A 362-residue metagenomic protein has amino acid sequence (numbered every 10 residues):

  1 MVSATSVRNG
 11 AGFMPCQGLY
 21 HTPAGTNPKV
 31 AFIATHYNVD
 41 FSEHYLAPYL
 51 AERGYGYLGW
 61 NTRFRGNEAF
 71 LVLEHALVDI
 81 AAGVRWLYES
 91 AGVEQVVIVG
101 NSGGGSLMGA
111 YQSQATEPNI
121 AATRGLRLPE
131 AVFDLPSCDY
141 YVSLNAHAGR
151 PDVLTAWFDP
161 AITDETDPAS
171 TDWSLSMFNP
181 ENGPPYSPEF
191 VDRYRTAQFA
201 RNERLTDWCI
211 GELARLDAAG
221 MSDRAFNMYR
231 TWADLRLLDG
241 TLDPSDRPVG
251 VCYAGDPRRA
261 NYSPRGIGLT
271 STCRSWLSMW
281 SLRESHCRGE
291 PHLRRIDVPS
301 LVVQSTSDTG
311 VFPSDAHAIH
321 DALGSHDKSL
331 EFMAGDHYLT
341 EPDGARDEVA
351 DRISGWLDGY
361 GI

Functional and structural regions predicted by a protein language model:
M1-V30, P342-D343: N-terminal cap/lid segment of alpha/beta-hydrolase-fold proteins
T22-G66: Short, surface-exposed "cap/lid" segments of acyl-processing enzymes
R63-V97, A345-V349: Catalytic nucleophile-loop/oxyanion-hole region of alpha/beta-hydrolase and closely related hydrolase-like folds
W86-E89, E94-T166: Primarily recognizes the serine-hydrolase "nucleophile elbow" in alpha/beta-hydrolase and SGNH/GDSL folds
D152-V153, S285, T309-D315: Conserved alpha/beta-hydrolase "acid-adjacent" motif
D172-P291: Alpha/beta-hydrolase
I296, V302-Q304: Short beta-strand/loop motif that positions the catalytic acidic residue of the alpha/beta-hydrolase fold
G335-E348: Catalytic histidine-centered segment of alpha/beta-hydrolase-like enzymes
